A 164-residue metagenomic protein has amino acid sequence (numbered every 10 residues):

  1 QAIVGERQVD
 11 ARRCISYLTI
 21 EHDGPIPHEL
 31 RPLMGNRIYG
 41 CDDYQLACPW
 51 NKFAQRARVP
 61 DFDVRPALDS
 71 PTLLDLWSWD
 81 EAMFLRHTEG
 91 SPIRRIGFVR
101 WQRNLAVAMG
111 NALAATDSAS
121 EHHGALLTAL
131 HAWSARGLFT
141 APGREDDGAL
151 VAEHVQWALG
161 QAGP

Functional and structural regions predicted by a protein language model:
Q1-S16, R37-Y39, D43-D61, A129-L130: Iron-sulfur cluster-binding cysteine motifs and their immediate structural context in ferredoxin-like electron-transfer
A11-L30, E81-L85: Short, charged low-complexity linear segments at domain edges
P66-V99: Alpha-helical adaptor scaffolds
L85-H87, D117-A135, P142-G143, P164: Amphipathic alpha-helical scaffolding segments comprising HEAT/armadillo-like alpha-solenoid repeats
W101, F139-A152: Positions within the helices of HEAT/ARM-like alpha-solenoid repeats
Q102-A108: HEAT-repeat alpha-solenoid elements in large eukaryotic scaffold proteins
